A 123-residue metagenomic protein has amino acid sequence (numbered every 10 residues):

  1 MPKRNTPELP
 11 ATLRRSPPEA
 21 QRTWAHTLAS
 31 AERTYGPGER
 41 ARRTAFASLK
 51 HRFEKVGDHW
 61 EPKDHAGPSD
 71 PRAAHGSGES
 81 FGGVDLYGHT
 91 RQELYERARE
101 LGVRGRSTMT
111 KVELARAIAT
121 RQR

Functional and structural regions predicted by a protein language model:
M1-N5, D70-H75: Short, mixed-charge, low-aromatic patches
M1-Y35, R42-V56, K63: Amphipathic alpha-helical segments in structured regions that serve as interaction surfaces
W24, R40, S69, G83-L86 (+1 more regions): Poly-acidic low-complexity segments
P37-R40, T110: Helix N-cap / loop-to-helix initiation motif
K50, G67-P71, T120: Alpha-helix boundary/capping detector
V56, W60-A74: Intrinsically disordered, low-complexity charged/polar segments
H75-R123: Basic helix-extension-helix modules of the SAP/HeH family
